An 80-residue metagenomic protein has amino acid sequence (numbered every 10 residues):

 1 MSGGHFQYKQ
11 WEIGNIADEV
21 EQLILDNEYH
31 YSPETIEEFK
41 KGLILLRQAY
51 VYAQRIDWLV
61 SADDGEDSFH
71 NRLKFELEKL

Functional and structural regions predicted by a protein language model:
M1-G4: His-enriched metal-coordination microenvironments in redox/metal-binding proteins
F6-L80: Long, low-complexity or tandemly repetitive, helically biased scaffold regions used for multimeric assembly/adhesion
